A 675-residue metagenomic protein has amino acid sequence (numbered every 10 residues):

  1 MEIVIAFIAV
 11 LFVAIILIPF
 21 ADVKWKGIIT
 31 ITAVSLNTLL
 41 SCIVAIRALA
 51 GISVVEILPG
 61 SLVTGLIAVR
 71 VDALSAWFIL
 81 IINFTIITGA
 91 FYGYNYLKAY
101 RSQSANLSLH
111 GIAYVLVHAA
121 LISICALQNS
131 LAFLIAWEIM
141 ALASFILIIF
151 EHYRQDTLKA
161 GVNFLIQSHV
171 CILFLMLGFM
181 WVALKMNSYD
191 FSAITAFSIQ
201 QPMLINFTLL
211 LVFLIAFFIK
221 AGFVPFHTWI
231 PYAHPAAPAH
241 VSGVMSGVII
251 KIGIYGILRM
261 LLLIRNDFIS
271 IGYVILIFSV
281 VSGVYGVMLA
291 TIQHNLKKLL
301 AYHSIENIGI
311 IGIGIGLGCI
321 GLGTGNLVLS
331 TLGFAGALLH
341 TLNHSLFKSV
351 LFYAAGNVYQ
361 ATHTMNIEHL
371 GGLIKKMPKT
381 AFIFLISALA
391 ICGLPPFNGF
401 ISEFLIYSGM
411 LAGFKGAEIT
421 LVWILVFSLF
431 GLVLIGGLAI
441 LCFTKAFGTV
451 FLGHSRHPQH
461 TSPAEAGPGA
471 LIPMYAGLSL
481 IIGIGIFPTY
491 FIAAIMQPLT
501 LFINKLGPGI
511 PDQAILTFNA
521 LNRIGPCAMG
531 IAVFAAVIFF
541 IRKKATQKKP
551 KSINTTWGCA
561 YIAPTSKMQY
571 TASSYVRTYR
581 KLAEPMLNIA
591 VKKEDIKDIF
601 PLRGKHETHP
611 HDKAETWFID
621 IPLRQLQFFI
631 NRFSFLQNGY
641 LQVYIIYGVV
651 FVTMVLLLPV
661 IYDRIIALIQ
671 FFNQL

Functional and structural regions predicted by a protein language model:
E2-I3, V13-I112, S188-S198, Q497 (+3 more regions): Transmembrane helix-loop-helix hairpins at membrane boundaries of multipass inner-membrane proteins
I5-V23, I215, G222, G283: N-terminal signal-anchor/start-transfer transmembrane helix
K24-S35, A160-H169, K297, A301 (+3 more regions): Alpha-helical transmembrane segments and their helix-start/interface "positive-inside/aromatic belt" motifs in integral
T32-A45, H169-F179, F384-P396, P473-A494 (+2 more regions): Hydrophobic alpha-helical membrane-insertion segments
I46-E56, M180-F191, L317-G323, P396-A412 (+2 more regions): Membrane-helix interface motif
V69-N83, M203-F217, T420-G436, P511-A535: Hydrophobic alpha-helical transmembrane segments
T88-R101, S108, I112-F133, A143-E465: Hydrophobic transmembrane alpha-helices and their helix-loop junctions in integral membrane proteins
Y490-M529, I541-L675: Aromatic-capped, Gly/Pro-kinked transmembrane alpha-helices
